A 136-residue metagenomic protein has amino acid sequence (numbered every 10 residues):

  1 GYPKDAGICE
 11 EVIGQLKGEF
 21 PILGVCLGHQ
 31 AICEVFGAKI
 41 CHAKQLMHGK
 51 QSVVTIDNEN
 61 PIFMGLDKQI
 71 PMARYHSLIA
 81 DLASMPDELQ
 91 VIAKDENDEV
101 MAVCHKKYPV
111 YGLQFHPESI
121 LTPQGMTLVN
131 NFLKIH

Functional and structural regions predicted by a protein language model:
G1-G24, F36: Flexible gly/pro-rich beta->alpha loop and the following alpha-helix that scaffold active-site loops
G1-P3, G28-Q30, E118: Short glycine-rich anion-binding loops that position phosphate/pyrophosphate groups of nucleotides and phosphorylated
P21-L23, K39, P71, Q90 (+1 more regions): Proline-centered loop/turn at the N-terminus of a beta-strand
C26, H76, H116: Histidine-centered divalent metal-coordination motifs
E34-P71: A conserved active-site-flanking secondary-structure segment within enzyme catalytic domains
Q51-V53, V100-A102, G112: Conserved hydrophobic/aromatic beta-strand scaffold that supports enzyme active sites
N60-K107: Catalytic beta-strand/loop cores that center a nucleophilic Ser/Cys/Thr and support acyl-enzyme chemistry
I120-H136: Acyltransferase
